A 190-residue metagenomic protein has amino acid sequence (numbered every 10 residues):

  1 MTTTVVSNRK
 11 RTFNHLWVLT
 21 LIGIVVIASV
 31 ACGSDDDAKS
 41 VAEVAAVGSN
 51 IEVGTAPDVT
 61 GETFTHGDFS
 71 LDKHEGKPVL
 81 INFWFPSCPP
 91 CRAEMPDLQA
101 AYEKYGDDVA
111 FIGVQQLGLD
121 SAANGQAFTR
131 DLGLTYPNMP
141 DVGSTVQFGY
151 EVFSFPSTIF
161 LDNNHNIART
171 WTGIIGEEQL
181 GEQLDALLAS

Functional and structural regions predicted by a protein language model:
M1-D58, G181-Q183, S190: N-terminal targeting signals for export/organelle localization
V53, D58-V79: A short beta-strand-turn-helix
F69-R92, F111: Short active-site neighborhood of thiol/selenol oxidoreductases, capturing the structured segment around
E75-K77, D107, L134-T135, V152: Active-site acidic short loop of glycosyltransferases
N82, G113-Q115, F160: Hydrophobic beta-strand core positions in alpha/beta domains
R92-L132, V142-G149: Structural microenvironment flanking redox-active thiols in thiol-disulfide oxidoreductases
A127-T135, P140-A189: Thiol/disulfide oxidoreductase modules built on the thioredoxin-like
